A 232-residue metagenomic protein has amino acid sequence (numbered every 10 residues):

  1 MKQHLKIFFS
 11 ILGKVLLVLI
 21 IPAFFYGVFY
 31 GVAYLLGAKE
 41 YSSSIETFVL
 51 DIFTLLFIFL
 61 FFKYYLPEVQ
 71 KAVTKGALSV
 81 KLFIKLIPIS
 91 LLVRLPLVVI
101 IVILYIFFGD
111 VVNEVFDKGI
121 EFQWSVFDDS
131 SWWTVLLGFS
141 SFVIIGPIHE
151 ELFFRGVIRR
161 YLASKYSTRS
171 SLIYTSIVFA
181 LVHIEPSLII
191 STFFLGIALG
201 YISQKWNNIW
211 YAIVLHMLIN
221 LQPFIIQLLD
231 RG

Functional and structural regions predicted by a protein language model:
M1-V98, V102-I103, L221-G232: N-terminal, membrane-interfacial amphipathic/helix-forming hydrophobic leader that caps and precedes the first
L12, L16, I45-V49, F83-P88 (+5 more regions): Hydrophobic alpha-helical transmembrane segments
L50-F57, G138-S141, S191-L199: Hydrophobic core segments of transmembrane alpha-helices in multi-pass, intramembrane catalytic enzymes
I58-K63, F139-A163: Transmembrane alpha-helical segments in integral membrane proteins
F107-S131: Membrane-interface interhelical connector segments
W124-G146: Hydrophobic alpha-helical transmembrane segments
H149-Y174, Y201-N208: Membrane-interface helix/loop boundary segments of multi-pass membrane proteins
L172-G232: Functionally important transmembrane alpha-helices
